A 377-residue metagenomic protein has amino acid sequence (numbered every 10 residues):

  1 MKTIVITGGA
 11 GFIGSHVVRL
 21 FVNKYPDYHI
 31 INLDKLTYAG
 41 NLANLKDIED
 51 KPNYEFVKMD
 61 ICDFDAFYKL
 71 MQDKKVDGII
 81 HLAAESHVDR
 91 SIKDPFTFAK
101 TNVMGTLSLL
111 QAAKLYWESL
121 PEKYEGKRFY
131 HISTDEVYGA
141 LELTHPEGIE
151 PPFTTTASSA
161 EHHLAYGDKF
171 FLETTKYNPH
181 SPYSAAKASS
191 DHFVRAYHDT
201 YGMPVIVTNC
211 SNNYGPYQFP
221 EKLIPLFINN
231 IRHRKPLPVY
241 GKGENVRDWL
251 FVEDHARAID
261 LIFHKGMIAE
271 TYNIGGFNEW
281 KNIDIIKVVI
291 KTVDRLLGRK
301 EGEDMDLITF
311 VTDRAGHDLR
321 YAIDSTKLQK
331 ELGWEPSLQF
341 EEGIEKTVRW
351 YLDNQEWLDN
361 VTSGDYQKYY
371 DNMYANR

Functional and structural regions predicted by a protein language model:
M1-N213, F263, N282, K346 (+2 more regions): N-terminal Rossmann-like NAD(P)+-binding domain of SDR-like oxidoreductases, especially those catalyzing
T3-I4, V17, I30, M59-C62 (+3 more regions): C-terminal substrate-binding subdomain of Rossmann-fold SDR/epimerase-dehydratase oxidoreductases
N41-N44, D94, F219-L223, I285 (+1 more regions): Residues at alpha-helix caps and immediate loop-helix transition turns in enzyme cores, especially N- and C-cap
A43, E142, Q218, L250 (+1 more regions): Short, well-ordered secondary-structure micro-motifs
K58-M59, T101, A185, Q218-F219 (+2 more regions): Residues that cap or flank secondary-structure elements
P179-A186, P216, P220, I224 (+1 more regions): The catalytic Tyr-centered alpha-helix of NAD(P)H-dependent dehydrogenases
